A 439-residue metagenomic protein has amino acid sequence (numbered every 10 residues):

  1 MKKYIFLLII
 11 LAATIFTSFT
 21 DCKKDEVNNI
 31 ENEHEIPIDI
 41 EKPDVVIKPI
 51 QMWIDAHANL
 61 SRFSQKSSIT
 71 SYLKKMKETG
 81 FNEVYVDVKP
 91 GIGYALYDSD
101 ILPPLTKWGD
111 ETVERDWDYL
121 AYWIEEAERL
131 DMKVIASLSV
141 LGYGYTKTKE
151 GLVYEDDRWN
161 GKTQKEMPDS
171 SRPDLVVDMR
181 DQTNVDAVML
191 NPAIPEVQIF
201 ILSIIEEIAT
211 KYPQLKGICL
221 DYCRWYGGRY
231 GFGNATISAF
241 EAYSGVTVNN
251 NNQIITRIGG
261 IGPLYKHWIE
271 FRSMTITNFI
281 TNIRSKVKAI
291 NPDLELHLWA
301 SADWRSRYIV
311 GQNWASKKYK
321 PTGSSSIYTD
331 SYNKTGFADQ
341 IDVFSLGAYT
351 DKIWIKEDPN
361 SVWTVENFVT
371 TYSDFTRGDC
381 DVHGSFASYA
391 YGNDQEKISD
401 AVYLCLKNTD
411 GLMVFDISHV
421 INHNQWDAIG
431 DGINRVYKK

Functional and structural regions predicted by a protein language model:
T14-V45: Bacterial Sec-dependent N-terminal signal peptides
K42-F63, A136, L141-T210, I258-Y265: Active-site-adjacent "subsite" loops/lids of carbohydrate-active enzymes
I54-F63, I101-D116, N184-L202, G262-T277 (+3 more regions): The substrate-binding groove and active-site-proximal loops of carbohydrate-active enzymes, especially glycoside
S67-Y94, P213-K216, K334-L346, N408-L412: Catalytic domains of carbohydrate-active enzymes, especially glycoside hydrolases
T79-R115: Aromatic-lined carbohydrate-binding/catalytic grooves of carbohydrate-active enzymes
L96-W108, G142-Q182, L220-R257, I309-K320: Aromatic- and acidic-residue-enriched segments that line the glycan-binding/catalytic groove of carbohydrate-active
Y143-T146, C219, G228-R229, I290 (+4 more regions): Substrate-binding cleft/loops of secretory-pathway carbohydrate-active enzymes
I327-K439: Substrate-binding cleft of secreted/luminal carbohydrate-active enzymes
